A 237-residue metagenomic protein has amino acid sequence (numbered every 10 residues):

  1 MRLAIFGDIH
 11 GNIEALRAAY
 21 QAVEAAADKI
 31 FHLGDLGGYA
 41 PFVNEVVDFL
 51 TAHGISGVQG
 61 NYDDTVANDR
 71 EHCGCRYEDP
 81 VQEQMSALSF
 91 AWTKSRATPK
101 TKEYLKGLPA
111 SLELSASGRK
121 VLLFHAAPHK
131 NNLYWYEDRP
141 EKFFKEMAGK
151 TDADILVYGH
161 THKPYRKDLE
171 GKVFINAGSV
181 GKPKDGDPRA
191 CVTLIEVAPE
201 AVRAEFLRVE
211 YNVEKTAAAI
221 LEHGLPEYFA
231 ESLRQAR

Functional and structural regions predicted by a protein language model:
R2-H10, K120-A127, F174-G178: Active-site-proximal beta-strand elements of phosphoester/diester hydrolases
R2-S95, P99-K102: Core catalytic region of metal-dependent phosphoesterases/phosphodiesterases, especially metallo-beta-lactamase-like
H10, G37, Y62-D63, A127 (+2 more regions): Catalytic metal-binding/acid-base residues of hydrolase active sites
Y77-Q84, S117-T151, P183: Active-site-proximal segments of metal-dependent phosphoesterases and phosphodiesterases across multiple
A97, Y104-G107, V121: His/Asp/Glu-rich metal-coordinating catalytic cores of metallo-dependent phosphodiesterases/hydrolases acting on
A110-G118, K167-L169: Short acidic-hydrophobic surface loop/beta-edge motif
D138-I175: Anionic-ligand binding region
I155, K167-R237: Acidic, His/Gly-rich catalytic cores of divalent-metal-dependent hydrolytic chemistry
